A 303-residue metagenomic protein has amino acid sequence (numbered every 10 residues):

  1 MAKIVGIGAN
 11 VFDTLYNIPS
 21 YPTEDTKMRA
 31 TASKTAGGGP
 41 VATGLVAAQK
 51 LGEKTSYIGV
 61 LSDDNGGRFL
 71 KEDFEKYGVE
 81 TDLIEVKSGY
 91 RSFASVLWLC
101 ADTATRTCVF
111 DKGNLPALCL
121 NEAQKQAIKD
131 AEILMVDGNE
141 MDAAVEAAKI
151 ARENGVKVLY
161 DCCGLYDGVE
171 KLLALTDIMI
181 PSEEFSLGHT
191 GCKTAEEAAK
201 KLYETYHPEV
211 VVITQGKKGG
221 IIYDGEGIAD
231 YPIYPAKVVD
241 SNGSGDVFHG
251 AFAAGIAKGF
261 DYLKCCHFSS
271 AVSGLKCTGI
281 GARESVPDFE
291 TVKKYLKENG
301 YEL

Functional and structural regions predicted by a protein language model:
M1-N10, V60, E72-V86, W98-P232 (+2 more regions): Ribokinase/PfkB-type carbohydrate-kinase core domain
M1-V60, N65-F69, K76, L303: Glycine-rich phosphate/adenosyl-contacting loop at the front of the ribokinase-like
I4, V41-L45, G67, F93 (+4 more regions): A general structural signal for well-ordered alpha-helical segments in protein cores
I4-V5, R29, E196-L303: Conserved phosphate-binding/catalytic region of the ribokinase-like
D13, D161, D177, D240 (+1 more regions): Acidic active-site catalytic centers that drive phospho-/nucleotidyl reactions and related ester hydrolyses
L15, G38-G39, G168-K171, G188-K193 (+1 more regions): Short, charged, surface-exposed secondary-structure boundary motifs
G38-T43, V145, L263, H267: Glycine-rich phosphate-binding loop at the start of an alpha helix
Y90-F93, G216: Short, basic and Ser/Thr-rich N-terminal targeting/leader segments
